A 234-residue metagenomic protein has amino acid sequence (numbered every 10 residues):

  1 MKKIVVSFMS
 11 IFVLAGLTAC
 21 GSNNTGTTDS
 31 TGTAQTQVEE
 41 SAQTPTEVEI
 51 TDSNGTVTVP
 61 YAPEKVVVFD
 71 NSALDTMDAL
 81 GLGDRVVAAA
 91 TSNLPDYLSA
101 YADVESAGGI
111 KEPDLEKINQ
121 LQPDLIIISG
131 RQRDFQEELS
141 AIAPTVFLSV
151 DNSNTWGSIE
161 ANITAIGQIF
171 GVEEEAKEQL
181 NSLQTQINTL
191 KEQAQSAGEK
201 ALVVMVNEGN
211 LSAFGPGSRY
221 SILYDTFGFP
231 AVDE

Functional and structural regions predicted by a protein language model:
K2-F8, A19-S72, E174-V203: Bacterial Sec-exported substrate-binding components of ABC uptake systems
L14-L17: Bacterial Sec-type N-terminal signal peptides, specifically the leucine/valine-rich hydrophobic h-region
Y61, E116-Q122: Short helices/loops that flank or line small-molecule/ion binding pockets
K65-K117: A short, structured surface patch at a secondary-structure boundary
S72-D75, S92-L94, L125, Q132-D134 (+2 more regions): Solvent-exposed loop/turn segments at secondary-structure junctions within structured extracellular/periplasmic domains
S92-D96, G215-E234: Alpha-helical, coiled-coil/dimerization segments enriched in small aliphatic residues
Q122-I128, P144: Proline-aspartate-enriched helix->loop->beta-strand connector
P144-E208: Extracytoplasmic substrate-binding proteins
